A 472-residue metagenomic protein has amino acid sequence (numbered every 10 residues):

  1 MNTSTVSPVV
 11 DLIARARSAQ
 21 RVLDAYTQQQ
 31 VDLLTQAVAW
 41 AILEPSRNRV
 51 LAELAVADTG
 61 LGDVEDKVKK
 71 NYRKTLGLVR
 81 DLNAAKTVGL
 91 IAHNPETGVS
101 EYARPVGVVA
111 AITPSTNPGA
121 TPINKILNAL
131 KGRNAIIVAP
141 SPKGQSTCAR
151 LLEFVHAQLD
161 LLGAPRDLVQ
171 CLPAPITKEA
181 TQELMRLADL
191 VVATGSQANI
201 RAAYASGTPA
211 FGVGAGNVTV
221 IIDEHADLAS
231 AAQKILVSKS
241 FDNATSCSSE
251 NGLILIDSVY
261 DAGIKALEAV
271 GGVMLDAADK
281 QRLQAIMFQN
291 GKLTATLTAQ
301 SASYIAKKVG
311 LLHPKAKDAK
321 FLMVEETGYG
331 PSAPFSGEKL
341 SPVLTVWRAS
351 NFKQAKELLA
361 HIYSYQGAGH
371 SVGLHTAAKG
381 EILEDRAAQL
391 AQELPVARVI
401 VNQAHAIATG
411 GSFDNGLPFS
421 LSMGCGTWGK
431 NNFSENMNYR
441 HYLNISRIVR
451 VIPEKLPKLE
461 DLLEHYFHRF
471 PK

Functional and structural regions predicted by a protein language model:
M1-S100, N128, A269: N-terminal Rossmann-like NAD(P)+-binding subdomain of aldehyde/semialdehyde dehydrogenases
T3, I123, I200-G330, K458: ALDH superfamily catalytic-core signature
L12-A14, G212-G214, D242-C247, A333-L340 (+1 more regions): Short, flexible turn/loop "capping" segments at secondary-structure junctions
R17-Q20, D24-T27, T35-S46, A55 (+13 more regions): Structural signal for hydrophobic packing residues in well-ordered secondary-structure cores of soluble enzyme domains
Q20, D24, L312, K317-K472: Conserved C-terminal structural/oligomerization subdomain of aldehyde/semialdehyde dehydrogenase
A25-Q30, A52, P165-L168, N243-C247 (+5 more regions): Flexible, glycine/charged-enriched surface loops at secondary-structure junctions
T87-S230: Rossmann-like NAD(P) dinucleotide-binding subdomain of oxidoreductase/dehydrogenase enzymes
R133, V191, I256, I305 (+1 more regions): Residue-level signal for inorganic ion chemistry
